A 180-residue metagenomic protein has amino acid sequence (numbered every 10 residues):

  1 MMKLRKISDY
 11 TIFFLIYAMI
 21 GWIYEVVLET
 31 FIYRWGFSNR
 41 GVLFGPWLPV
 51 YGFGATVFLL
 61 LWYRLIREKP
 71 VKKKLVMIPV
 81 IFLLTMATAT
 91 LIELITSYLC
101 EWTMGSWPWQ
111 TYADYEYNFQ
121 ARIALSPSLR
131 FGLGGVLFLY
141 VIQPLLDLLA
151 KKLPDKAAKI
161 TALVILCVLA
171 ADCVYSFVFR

Functional and structural regions predicted by a protein language model:
M1-R180: Aromatic-rich, lipid-facing transmembrane alpha helices and their immediate juxtamembrane interface loops in integral
